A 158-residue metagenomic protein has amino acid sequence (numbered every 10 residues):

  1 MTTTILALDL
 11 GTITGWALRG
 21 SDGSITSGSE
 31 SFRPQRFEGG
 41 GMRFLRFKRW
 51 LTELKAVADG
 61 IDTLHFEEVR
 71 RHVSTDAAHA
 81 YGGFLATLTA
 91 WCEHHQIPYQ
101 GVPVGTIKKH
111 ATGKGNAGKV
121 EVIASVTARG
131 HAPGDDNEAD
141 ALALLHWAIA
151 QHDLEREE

Functional and structural regions predicted by a protein language model:
M1-E158: Phosphate- and other anionic-substrate recognition elements at nucleic-acid/protein interfaces
